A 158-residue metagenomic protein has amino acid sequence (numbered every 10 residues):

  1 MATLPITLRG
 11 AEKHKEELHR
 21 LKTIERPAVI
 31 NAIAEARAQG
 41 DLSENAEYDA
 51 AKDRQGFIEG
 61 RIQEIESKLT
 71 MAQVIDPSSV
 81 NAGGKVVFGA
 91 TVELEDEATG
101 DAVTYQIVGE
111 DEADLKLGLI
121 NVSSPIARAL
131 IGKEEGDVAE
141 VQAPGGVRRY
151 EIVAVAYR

Functional and structural regions predicted by a protein language model:
M1-Q63, R158: Helix-rich terminal scaffold detector
K13-K15, K22, K52, K68 (+3 more regions): Context-gated lysine
H14, E35, S67-K68, A113-L115 (+2 more regions): Preference for short coil/turn "hinge" residues that link or interrupt alpha-helices
E59-S79: Structured, basic alpha/beta domains of bacterial-type, RNA-associated proteins
I75-R158: Non-DNA-binding regulatory cores of transcription-related proteins, predominantly C-terminal effector-binding
